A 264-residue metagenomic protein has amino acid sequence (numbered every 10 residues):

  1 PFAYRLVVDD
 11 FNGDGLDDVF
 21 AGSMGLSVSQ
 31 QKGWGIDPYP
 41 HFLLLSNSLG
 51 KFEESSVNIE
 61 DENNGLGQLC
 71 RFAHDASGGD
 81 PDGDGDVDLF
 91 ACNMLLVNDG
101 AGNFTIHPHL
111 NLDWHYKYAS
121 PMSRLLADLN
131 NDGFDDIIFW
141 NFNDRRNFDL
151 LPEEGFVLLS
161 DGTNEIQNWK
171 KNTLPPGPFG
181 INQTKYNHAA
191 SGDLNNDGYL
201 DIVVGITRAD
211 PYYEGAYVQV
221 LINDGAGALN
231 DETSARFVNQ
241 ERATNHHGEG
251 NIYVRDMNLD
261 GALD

Functional and structural regions predicted by a protein language model:
P1-V7, I59-S77, L110-L125, L174-A190 (+1 more regions): Repeat-based blade/solenoid architectures
F2, D17, D37-P40, F72 (+10 more regions): Residues that flank catalytic or metal-binding motifs in active/ligand-binding sites
D10-N12, L16, S48, G79-D82 (+9 more regions): Calcium-coordinating acidic loop motifs
G13, D37, S46, C70 (+12 more regions): Residue-level signal for WD-repeat beta-propeller blades
V19-S23, L89-C92, I137-N141, I202-I206: Hydrophobic beta-strand segments that make up the repeating blades of beta-propeller and related beta-repeat
G22-S29, S56-D61, N141-D144, I206-R208: Short regulatory "switch" loops immediately downstream of catalytic or recognition motifs within protein catalytic
M24, P38, R71-G78, A91-M94 (+2 more regions): Solenoidal tandem-repeat scaffolds enriched in leucines and small polar residues
S27-S55, N93-H107, R145-N172, Y212-T233: Beta-propeller blade repeat segments, especially FG-GAP/WD-type strand-to-loop junctions in 6- to 7-bladed propeller
